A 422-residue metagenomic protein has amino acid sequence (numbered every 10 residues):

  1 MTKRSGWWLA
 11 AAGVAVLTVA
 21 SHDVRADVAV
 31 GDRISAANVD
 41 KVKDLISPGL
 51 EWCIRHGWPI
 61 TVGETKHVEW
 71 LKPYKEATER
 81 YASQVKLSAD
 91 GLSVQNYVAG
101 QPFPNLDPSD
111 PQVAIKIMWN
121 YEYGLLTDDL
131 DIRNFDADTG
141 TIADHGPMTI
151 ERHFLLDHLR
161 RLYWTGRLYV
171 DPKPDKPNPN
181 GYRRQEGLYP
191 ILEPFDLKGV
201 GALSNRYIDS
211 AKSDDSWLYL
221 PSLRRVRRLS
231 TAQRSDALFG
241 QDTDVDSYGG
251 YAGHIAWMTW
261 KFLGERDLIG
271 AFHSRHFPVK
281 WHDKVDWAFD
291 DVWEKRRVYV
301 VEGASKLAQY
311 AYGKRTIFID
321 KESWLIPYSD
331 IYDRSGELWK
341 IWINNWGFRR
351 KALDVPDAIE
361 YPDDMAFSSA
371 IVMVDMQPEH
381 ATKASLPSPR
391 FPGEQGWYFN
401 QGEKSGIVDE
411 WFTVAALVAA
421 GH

Functional and structural regions predicted by a protein language model:
M1-A10: Bacterial N-terminal signal peptides that target proteins for export
A10-T18: Bacterial N-terminal signal peptides
A20-A26: Sec/Tat signal peptide C-region and signal peptidase I cleavage site
A26-N105, R234-R275, V279-A288, R297 (+1 more regions): Non-transmembrane domains of secretory- and envelope-associated proteins
D27-S213: Solvent-exposed N-terminal domain segments of exported/luminal and surface proteins
A82, E151-R152, R160, W164-N180 (+3 more regions): Extended beta-strand-rich segments in extracellular/periplasmic secretory proteins, especially within noncatalytic
S88, P190-E193, L197-G249: An acidic-aromatic
K198-V200, K212-S213, Y310-R315, P327 (+2 more regions): Short, surface-exposed coil-to-beta transition loops
